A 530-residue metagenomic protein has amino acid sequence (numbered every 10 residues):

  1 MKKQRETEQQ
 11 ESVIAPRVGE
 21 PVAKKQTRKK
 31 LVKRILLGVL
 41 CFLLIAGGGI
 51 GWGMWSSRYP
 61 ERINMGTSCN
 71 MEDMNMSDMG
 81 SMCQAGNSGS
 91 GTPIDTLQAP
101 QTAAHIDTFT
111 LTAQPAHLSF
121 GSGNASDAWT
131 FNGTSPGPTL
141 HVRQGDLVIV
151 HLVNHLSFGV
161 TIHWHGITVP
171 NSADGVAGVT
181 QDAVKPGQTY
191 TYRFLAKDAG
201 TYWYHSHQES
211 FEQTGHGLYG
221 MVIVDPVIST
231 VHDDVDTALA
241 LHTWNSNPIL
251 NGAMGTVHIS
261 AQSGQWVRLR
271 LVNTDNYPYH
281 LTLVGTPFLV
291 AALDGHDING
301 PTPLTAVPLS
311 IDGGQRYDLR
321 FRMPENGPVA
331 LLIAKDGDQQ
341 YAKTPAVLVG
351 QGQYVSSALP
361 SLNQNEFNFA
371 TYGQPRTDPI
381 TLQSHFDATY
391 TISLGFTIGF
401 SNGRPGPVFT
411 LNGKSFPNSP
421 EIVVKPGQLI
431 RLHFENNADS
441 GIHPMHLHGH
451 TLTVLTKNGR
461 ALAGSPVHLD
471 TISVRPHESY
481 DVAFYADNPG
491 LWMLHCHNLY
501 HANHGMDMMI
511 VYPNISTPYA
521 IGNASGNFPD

Functional and structural regions predicted by a protein language model:
K2-T189, V224-D225, T230-V267, P308 (+5 more regions): N-terminal, post-signal-peptide metal-ligating segments of extracellular/periplasmic oxidoreductases, dominated by
K30-K33, I50, F109-S229, P278-L309 (+5 more regions): Histidine- and aromatic-enriched segments that form or immediately flank copper-ligand environments
A173-D174, A183-K185, H232, A238-T371 (+1 more regions): Histidine- and aromatic-rich segments of cupredoxin/plastocyanin-like copper-binding domains
